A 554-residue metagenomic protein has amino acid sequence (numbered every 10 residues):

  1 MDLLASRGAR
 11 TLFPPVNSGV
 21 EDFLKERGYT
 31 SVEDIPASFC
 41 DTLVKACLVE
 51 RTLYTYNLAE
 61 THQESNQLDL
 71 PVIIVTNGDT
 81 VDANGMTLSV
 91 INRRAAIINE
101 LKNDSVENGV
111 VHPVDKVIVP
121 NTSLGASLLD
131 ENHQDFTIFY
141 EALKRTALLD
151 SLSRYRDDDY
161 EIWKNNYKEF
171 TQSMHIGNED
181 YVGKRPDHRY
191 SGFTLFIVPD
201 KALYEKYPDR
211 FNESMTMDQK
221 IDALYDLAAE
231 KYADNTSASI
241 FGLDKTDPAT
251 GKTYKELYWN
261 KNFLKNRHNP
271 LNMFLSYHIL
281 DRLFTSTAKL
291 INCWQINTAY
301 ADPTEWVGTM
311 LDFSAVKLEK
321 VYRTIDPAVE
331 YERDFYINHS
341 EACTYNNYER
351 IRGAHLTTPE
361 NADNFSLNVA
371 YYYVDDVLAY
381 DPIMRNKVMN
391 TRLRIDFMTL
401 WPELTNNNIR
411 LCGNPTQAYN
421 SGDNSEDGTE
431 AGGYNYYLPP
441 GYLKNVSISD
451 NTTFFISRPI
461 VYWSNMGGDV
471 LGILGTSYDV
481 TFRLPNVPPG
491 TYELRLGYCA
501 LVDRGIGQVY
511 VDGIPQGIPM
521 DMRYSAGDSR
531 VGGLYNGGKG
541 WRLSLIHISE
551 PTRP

Functional and structural regions predicted by a protein language model:
M1-L545, S549, R553: Mature, structured domains of secreted/extracytosolic soluble proteins
